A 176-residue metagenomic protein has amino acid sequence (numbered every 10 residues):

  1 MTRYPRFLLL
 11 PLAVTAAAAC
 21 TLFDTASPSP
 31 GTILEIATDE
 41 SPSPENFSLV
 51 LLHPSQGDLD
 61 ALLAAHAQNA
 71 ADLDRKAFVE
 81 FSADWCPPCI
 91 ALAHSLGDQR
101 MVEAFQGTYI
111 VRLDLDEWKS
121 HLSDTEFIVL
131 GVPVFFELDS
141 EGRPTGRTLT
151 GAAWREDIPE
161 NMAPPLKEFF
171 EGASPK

Functional and structural regions predicted by a protein language model:
T2-L9: Bacterial N-terminal signal peptides that target proteins for export
L9-A18: Bacterial N-terminal signal peptides
T21-D24: Bacterial signal peptide processing site
P54-R75: A short beta-strand-turn-helix
G57, M101-S120: Thiol-based oxidoreductase modules, predominantly thioredoxin-like and allied folds used for disulfide exchange
D72-D84: Short active-site neighborhood of thiol/selenol oxidoreductases, capturing the structured segment around
P88-A104: Typically the conserved alpha-helix immediately C-terminal to a functionally engaged Cys/Sec in thioredoxin-like
G131-K176: Non-catalytic, surface beta->alpha helical segment in thiol-disulfide oxidoreductase systems
